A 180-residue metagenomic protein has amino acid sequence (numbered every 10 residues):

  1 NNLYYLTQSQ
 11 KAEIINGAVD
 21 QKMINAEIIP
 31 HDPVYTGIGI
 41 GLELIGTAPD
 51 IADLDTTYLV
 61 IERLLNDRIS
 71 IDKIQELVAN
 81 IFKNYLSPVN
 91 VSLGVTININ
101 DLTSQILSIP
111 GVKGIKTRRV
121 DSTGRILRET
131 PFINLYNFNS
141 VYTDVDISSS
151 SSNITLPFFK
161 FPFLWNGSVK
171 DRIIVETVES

Functional and structural regions predicted by a protein language model:
N1-T96, N166-S180: Carbohydrate-recognition loop of C-type lectin domains
I24, L102-T123: Short acidic amphipathic segments
I29-D32, A48, S87, I109 (+3 more regions): Intrinsic-disorder/low-complexity coil detector
G39-G41, S104, R125-F132: Short, solvent-exposed polar/charged micro-motifs at secondary-structure junctions
I74-V78, G94-V95, R118-V120, E129-L135: Composition- and surface-driven signal marking solvent-exposed, interaction-prone regions in large proteins
L127-N166: Surface-exposed intrinsically disordered loops and tails
